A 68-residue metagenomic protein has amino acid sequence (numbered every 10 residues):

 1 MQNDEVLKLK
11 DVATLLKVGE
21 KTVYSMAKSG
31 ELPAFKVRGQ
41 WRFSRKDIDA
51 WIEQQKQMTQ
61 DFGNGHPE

Functional and structural regions predicted by a protein language model:
M1-T22: Polyanion-binding surface elements
L7, F43-R45, Q57: Short linear motifs centered on Gly/Pro in flexible linkers and helix caps
D11, A27, Q54-K56: Extended rod-forming repeat segments used as scaffolds/tethers
L15-R42: Major-groove DNA-recognition helix of helix-turn-helix-type DNA-binding domains
T22, D47-I48: Short, well-ordered alpha-helical scaffold segment located in the soluble/lumenal catalytic or ligand-binding core
D49-E68: A short, Lys/Arg-enriched interface patch at domain edges and termini
